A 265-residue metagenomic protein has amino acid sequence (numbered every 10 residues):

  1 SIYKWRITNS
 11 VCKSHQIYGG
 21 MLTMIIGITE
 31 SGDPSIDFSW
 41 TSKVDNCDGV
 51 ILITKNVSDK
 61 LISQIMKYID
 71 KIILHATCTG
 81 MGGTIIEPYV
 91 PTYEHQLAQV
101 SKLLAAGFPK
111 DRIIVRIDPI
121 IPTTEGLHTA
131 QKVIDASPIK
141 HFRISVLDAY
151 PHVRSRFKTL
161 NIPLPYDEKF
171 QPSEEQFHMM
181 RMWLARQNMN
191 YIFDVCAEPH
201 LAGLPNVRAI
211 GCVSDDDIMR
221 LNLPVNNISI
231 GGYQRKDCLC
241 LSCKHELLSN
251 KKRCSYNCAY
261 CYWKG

Functional and structural regions predicted by a protein language model:
S1-T23: Short, Lys/Arg-enriched N-terminal segments with co-localized hydrophobic residues within the first ~10-30 amino acids
L22-Q99, R112-R116, H141-L147: Core AdoMet radical
D37, Y89-S101, E125-V133, K169-L184: Well-ordered, non-membrane alpha-helical segments in soluble/globular domains
G82-V90, I114-T124, I162-Q171: Surface-exposed cleft-lining segments at the edges of enzyme active sites
T84-I86, H141-E168, C196-I210: Flexible glycine/acidic-rich beta-alpha junction loops that bind and position SAM and/or redox cofactors in anaerobic
A98-R156, W183-E198: Conserved C-terminal portion of the radical SAM core fold that forms the substrate/S-adenosylmethionine-binding
Q171-C240: A C-terminal junction/extension of Radical SAM enzymes
H245, S249-K264: Local cysteine-cluster metal-coordination motifs and their immediate loop/turn environment, predominantly Fe-S cluster
